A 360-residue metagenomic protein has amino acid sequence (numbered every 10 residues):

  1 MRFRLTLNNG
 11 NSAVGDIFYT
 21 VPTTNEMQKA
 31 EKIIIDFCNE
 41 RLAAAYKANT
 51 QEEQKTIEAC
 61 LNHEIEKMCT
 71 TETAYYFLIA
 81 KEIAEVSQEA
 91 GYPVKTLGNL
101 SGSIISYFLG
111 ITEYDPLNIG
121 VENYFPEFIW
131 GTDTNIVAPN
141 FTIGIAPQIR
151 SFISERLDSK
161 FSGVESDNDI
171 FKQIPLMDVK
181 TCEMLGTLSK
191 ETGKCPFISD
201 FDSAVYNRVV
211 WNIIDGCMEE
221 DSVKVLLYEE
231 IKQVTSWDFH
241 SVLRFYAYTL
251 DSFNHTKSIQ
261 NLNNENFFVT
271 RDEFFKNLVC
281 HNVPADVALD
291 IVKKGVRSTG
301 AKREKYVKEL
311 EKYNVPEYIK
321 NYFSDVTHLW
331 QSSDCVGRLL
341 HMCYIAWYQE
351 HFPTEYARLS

Functional and structural regions predicted by a protein language model:
F3-S360: Noncatalytic, beta-rich nucleic-acid-contacting surfaces in large DNA/RNA-processing enzymes
